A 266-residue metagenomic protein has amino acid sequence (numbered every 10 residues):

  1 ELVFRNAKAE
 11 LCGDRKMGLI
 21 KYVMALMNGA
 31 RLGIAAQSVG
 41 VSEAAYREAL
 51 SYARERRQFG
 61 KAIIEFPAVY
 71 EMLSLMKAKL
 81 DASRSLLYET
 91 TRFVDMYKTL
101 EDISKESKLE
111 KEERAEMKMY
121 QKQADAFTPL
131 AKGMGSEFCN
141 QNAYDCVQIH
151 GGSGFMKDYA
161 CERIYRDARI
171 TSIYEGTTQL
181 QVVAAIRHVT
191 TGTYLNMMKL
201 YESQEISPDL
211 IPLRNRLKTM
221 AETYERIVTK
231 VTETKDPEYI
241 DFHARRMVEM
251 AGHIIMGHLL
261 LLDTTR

Functional and structural regions predicted by a protein language model:
E1-R226: Internal glycine-rich alpha/beta core junctions
G192, S203-R266: C-terminal amphipathic alpha-helical interaction region
